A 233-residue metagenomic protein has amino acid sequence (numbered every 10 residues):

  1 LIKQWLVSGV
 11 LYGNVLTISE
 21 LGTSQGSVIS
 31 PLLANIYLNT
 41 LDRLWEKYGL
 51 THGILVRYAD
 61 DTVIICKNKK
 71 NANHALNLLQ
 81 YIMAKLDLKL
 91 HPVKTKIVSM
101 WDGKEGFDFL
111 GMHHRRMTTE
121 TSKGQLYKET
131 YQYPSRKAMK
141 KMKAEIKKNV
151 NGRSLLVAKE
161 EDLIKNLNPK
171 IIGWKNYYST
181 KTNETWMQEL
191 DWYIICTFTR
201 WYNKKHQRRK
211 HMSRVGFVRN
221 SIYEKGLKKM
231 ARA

Functional and structural regions predicted by a protein language model:
L1-A233: Non-catalytic terminal/accessory segments
